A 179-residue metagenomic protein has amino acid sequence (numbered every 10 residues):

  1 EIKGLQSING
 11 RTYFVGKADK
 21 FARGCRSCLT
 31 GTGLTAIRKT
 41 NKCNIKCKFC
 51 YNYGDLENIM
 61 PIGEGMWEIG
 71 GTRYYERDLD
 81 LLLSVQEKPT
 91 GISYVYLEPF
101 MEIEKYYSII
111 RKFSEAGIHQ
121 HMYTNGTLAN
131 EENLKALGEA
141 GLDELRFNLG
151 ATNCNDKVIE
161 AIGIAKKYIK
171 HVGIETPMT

Functional and structural regions predicted by a protein language model:
E1-K39, Y53-G65: N-terminal [4Fe-4S]-dependent radical SAM core
T32-L34, N44-C47, P89-G91, H119: A common structural microfeature
T35, I45-F49, Y107, R111: N-terminal, well-ordered alpha-helical segments
R38-Y53, E98: Cysteine-centered iron-sulfur cluster-binding motifs in ferredoxin-type domains/subunits of redox enzymes
T40-C43, Y75, Y106, N130: Generic structural signal for well-ordered secondary structure
G54-Y74, V85-E102, F113-A129, L137-A161 (+1 more regions): Core AdoMet radical
L79-L83, Y106-I110, L134, I159-I162: Generic structural signal for well-ordered alpha-helices, preferentially at hydrophobic/aromatic core positions
